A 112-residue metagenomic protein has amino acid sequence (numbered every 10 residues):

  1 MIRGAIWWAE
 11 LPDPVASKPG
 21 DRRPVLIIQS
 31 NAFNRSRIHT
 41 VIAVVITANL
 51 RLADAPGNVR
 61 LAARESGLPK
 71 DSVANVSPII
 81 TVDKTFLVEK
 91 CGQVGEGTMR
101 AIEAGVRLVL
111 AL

Functional and structural regions predicted by a protein language model:
M1-L112: Conserved functional hotspots at enzyme active or ligand-binding sites that engage polyanionic ligands
